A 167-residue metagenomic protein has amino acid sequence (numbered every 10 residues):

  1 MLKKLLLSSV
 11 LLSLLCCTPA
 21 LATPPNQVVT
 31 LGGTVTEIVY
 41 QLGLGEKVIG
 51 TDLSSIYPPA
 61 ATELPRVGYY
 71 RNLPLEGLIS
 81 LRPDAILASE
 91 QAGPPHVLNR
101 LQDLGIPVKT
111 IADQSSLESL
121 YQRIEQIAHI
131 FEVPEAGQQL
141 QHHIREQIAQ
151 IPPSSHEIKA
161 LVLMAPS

Functional and structural regions predicted by a protein language model:
M1-S9: Bacterial N-terminal signal peptides that target proteins for export
K3-K4, R66, R71, R123: Basic side chains
S8-C17: Bacterial N-terminal signal peptides
T18-A22: Sec/Tat signal peptide C-region and signal peptidase I cleavage site
T23-Q27, H96-S167: Extracytoplasmic substrate-binding proteins
Q27-L81, A85-P95: A short, structured surface patch at a secondary-structure boundary
